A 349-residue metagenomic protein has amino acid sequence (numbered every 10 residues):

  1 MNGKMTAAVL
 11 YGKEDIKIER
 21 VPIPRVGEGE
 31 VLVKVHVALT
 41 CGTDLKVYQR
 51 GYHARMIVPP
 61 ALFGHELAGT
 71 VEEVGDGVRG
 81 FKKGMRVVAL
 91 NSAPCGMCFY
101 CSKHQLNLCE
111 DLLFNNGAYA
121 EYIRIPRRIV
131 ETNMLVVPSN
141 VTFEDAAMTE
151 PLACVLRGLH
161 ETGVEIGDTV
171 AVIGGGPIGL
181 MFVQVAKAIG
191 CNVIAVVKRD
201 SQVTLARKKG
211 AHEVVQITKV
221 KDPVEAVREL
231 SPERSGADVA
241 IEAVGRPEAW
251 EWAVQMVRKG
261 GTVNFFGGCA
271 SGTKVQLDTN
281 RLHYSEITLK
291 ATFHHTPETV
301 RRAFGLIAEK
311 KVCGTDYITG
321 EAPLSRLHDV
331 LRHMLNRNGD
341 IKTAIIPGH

Functional and structural regions predicted by a protein language model:
N2-A7, A195, K221, E229 (+2 more regions): C-terminal hydrophobic helical "lid"/dimerization subdomain of Rossmann-like NAD(P)H-dependent oxidoreductases
P22-A38, Y52-F99, V136-N140: Glycine-rich beta-strand-centered segment in the early N-terminal region that forms part of a ligand/cofactor-binding
R86, T169, V239, G261-T262 (+1 more regions): Short glycine-centered segments of the SAM/dcSAM-binding site in methyltransferase folds
C95-I173: NAD(P)H dinucleotide-binding glycine-rich loop of Rossmann-like/cofactor-binding domains, especially the beta1-alpha1
V172, K187-A249: Adenosine-nucleotide cofactor-binding segment
G179-L180: N-terminal Rossmann-fold NAD(P) dinucleotide-binding loop
P247-E309, A344-H349: Glycine-rich phosphate-binding loop and adjacent beta-alpha segment of Rossmann(oid) nucleotide-cofactor-binding
